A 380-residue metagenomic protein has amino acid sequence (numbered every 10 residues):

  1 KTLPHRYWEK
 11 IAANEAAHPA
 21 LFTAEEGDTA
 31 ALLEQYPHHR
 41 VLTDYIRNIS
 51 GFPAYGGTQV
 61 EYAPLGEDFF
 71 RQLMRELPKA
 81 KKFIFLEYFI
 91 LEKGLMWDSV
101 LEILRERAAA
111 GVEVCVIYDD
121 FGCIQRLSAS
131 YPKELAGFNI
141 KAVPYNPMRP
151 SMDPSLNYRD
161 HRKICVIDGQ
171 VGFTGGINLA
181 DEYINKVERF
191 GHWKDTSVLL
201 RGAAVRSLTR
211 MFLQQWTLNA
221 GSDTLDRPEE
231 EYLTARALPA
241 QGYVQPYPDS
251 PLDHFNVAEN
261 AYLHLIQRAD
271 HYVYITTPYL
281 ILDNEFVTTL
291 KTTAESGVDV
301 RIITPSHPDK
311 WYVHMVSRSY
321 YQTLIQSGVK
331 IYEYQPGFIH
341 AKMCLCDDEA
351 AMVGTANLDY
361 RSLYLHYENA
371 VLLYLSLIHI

Functional and structural regions predicted by a protein language model:
K1-N260, H264, R268, T292 (+7 more regions): N-terminal localization/anchoring segments of enzymes in phospholipid and broader phosphate metabolism
D253, T277, I281, H307-M315 (+2 more regions): A short glycine-/small-residue-rich loop at the edge of a beta-strand within enzyme catalytic domains
I266, D283-F286, V313, S317: Hydrophobic alpha-helical segments and helix-packing faces
Y279-V300, K310: Helical hairpin unit composed of two closely spaced alpha helices linked by a short loop
S296, R301-C346: A beta-strand-loop signature enriched in Asp, Gly, Thr, and Trp that corresponds to the sialidase/neuraminidase Asp-box
